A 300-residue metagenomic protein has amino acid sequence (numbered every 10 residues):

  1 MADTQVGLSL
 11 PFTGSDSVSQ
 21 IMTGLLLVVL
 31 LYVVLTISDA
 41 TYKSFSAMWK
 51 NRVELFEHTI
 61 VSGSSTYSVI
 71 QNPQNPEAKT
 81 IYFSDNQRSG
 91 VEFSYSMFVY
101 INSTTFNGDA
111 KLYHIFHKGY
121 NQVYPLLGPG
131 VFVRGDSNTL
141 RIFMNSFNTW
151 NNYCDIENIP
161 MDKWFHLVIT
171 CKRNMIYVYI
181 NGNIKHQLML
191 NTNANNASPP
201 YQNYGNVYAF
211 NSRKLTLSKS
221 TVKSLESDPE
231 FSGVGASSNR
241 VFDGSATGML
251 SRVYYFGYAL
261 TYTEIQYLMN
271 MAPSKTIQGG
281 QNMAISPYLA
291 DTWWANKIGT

Functional and structural regions predicted by a protein language model:
M1-T300: Extracellular glycan-associated modules
